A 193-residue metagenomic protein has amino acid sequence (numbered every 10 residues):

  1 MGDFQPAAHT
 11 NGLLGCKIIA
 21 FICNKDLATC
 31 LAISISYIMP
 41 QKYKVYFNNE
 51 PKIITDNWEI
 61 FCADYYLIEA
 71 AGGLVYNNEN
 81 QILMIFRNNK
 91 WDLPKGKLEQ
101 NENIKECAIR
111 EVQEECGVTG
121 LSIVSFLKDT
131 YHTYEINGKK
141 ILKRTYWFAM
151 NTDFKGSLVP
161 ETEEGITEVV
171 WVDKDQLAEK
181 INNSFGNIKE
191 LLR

Functional and structural regions predicted by a protein language model:
M1-S34: Intrinsic disorder/low-complexity segments
I22-C23, Y46-N48, N77, E135-I136: Acidic surface patches and DE-rich sequence motifs
S34-G72: Acidic, metal-coordinating catalytic segment for phosphate/diphosphate chemistry, firing primarily on the Nudix
Q41-Y43, A71, N80, T145-Y146 (+1 more regions): Change "...and in nucleic-acid phosphodiester-cleaving endonucleases..." to "...and in nucleic-acid processing enzymes
A63-D92: Short, contiguous, helix-prone interaction/anchoring segments in small proteins
L98-G186: Unchanged
E190-R193: A small-molecule sensor/coupling module
